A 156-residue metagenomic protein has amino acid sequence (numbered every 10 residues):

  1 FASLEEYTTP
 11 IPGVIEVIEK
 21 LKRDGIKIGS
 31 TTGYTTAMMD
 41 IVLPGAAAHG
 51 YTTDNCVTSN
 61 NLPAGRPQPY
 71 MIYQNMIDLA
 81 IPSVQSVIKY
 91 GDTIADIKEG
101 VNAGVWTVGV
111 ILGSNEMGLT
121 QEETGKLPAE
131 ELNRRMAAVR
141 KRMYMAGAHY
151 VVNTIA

Functional and structural regions predicted by a protein language model:
F1-E19, D24: Metal-dependent phosphoesterase signature
L4-T9, G33, P128-E130: Short, flexible loop segments at the rims of nucleotide/cofactor-binding pockets, characterized by
I15, E19-R23, T35-A156: Asp-based, Mg2+/Mn2+-dependent phosphohydrolase catalytic module
